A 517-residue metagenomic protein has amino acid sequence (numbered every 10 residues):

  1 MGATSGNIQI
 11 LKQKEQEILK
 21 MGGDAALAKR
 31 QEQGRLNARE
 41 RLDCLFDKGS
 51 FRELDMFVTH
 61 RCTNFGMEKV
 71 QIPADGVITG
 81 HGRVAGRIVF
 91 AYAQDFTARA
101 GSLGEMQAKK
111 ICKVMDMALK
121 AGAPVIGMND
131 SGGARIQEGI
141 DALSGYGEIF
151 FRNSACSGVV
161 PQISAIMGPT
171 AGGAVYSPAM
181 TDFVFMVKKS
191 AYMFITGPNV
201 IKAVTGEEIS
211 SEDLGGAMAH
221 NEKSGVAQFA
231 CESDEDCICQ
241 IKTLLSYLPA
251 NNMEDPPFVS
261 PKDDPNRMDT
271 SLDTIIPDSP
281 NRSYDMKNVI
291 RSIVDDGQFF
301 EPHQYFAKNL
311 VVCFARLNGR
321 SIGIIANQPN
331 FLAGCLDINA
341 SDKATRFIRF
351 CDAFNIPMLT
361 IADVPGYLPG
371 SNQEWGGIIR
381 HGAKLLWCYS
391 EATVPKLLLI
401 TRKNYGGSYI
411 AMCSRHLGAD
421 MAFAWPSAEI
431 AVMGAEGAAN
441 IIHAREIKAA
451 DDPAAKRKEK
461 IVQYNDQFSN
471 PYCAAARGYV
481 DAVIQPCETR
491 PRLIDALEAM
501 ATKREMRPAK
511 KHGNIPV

Functional and structural regions predicted by a protein language model:
M1-V517: Ligand-binding clefts of soluble mixed alpha/beta catalytic domains
